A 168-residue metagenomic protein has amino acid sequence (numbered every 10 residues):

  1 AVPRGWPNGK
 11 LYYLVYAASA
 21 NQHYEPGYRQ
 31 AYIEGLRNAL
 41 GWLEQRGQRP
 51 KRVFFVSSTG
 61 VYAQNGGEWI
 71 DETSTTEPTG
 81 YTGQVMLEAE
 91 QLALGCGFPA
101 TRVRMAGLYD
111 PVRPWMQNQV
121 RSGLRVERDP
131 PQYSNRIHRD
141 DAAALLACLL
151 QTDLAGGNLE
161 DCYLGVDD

Functional and structural regions predicted by a protein language model:
A1-W42: NAD(P)H-binding glycine-rich loop region in Rossmannoid oxidoreductase-like domains and their noncatalytic homologs
A17, V53-T59, V103-M105: SDR active-site strand-loop-helix element
R29-I33, E68-Q91, Q132-I137: Short-chain dehydrogenase/reductase
N38-Y81: Conserved Rossmann-fold NAD(P)-dependent oxidoreductase catalytic core, especially the SDR/UDP-sugar
G80, L94-S134: NAD(P)-dependent short-chain dehydrogenase/reductase
Q84-L87, C96, Y109-S122, C148-Y163: Glycine/proline-rich active-site loop of Rossmann-fold NAD(P)-dependent oxidoreductases
V85, W115-Q117, R128-L150: Substrate-positioning beta->alpha
R128-Q132, L159-D168: Glycine-rich Rossmann NAD(P)(H)-binding loop
